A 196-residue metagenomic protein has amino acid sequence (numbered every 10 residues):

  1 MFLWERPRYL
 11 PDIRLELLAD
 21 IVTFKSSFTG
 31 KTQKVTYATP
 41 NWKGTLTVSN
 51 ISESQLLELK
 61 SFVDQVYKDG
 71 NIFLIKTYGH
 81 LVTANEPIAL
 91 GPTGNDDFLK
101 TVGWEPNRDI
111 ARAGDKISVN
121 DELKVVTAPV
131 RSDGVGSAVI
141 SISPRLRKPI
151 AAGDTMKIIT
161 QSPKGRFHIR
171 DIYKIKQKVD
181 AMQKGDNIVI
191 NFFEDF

Functional and structural regions predicted by a protein language model:
M1-F196: Extracellular/virion structural assembly segments
